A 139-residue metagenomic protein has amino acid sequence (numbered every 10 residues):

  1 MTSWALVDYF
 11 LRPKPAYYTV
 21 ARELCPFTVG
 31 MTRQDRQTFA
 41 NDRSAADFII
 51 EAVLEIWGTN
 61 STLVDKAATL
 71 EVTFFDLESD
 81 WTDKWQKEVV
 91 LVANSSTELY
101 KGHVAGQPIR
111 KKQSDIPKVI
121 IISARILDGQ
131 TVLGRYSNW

Functional and structural regions predicted by a protein language model:
M1-W139: Carbohydrate-binding surfaces of carbohydrate-active enzymes
